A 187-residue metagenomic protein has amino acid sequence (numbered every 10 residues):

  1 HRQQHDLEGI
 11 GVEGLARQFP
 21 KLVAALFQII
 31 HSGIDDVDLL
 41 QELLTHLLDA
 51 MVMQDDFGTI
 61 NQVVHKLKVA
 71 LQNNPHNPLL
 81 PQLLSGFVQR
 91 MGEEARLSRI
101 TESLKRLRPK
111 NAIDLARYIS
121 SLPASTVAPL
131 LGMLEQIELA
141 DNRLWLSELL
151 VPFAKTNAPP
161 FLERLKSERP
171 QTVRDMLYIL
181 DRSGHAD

Functional and structural regions predicted by a protein language model:
H1-N61: Terminal low-complexity "docking" segments
I10-G14, H31-D35, T45-Q54, K68-P75 (+7 more regions): Structural detector for internal amphipathic alpha-helices that build alpha-solenoid repeat scaffolds
T126-V127: Function-determining surface determinants
